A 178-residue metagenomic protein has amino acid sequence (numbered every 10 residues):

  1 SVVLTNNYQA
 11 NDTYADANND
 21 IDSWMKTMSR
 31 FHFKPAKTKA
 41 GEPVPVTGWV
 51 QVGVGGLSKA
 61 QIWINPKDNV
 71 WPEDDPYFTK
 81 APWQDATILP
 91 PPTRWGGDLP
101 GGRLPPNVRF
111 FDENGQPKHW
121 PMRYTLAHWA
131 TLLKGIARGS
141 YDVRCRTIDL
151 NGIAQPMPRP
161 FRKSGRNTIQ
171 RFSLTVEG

Functional and structural regions predicted by a protein language model:
S1-G178: Extended, aromatic/histidine-rich regions of cofactor-dependent oxidoreductases associated with respiratory
